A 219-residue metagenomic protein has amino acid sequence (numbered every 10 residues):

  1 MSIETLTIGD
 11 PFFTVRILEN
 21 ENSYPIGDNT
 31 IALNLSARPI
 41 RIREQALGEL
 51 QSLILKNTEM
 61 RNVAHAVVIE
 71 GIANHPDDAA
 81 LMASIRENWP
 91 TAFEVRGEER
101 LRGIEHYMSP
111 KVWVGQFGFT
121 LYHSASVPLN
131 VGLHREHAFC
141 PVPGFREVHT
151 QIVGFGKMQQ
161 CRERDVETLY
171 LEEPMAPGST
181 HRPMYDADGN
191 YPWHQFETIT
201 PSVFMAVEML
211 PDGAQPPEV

Functional and structural regions predicted by a protein language model:
M1-G27, S52-H123: A short, N-terminal "cap"/entry segment at the start of jelly-roll beta-barrel domains of the cupin/DSBH fold
R16-E44: N-terminal ordered "arm"
L18, T120-F145, R162-D165, M175-A176 (+1 more regions): Conserved short histidine dyad/triad with adjacent acidic residue
L33-N34, P143-R162: Short, conserved beta-strand element in jelly-roll/cupin
S36-N57, R162-I199: Short acidic-glycine-tyrosine-enriched beta hairpin
S36-Q45, A73-L81, L129-V131, D212-Q215: Short, surface-exposed beta-strand/loop "edge" segments at domain boundaries and coil↔beta transitions
H65-A73, P192-P217: A short hydrophobic beta-strand segment most commonly corresponding to one strand of the jelly-roll/cupin
R135-P141, Q151, L171, Q195: C-terminal, charge/polar-rich interaction regions
